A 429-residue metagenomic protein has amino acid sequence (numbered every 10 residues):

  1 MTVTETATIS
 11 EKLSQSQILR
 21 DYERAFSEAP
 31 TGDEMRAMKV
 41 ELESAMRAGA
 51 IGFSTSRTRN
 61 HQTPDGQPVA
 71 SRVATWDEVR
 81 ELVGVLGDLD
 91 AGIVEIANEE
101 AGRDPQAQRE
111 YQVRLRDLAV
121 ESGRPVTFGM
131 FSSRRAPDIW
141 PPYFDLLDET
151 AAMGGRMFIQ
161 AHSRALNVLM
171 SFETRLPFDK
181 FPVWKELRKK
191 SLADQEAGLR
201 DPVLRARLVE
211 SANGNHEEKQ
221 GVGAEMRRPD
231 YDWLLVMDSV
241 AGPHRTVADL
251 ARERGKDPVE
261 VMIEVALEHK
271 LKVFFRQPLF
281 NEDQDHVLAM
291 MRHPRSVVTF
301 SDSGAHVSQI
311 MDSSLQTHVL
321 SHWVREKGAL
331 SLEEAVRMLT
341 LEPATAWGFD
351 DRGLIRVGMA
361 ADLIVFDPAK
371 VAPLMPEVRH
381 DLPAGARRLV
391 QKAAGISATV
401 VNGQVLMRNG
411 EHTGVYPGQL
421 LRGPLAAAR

Functional and structural regions predicted by a protein language model:
M1-T4, T8-I18, A25-V69, A74 (+2 more regions): Active-site neighborhoods of metal-dependent hydrolases
G49, Q160, G255, D302 (+5 more regions): Divalent metal-coordination and catalytic microenvironments
G87, V120, A152, R252 (+9 more regions): Hydrophobic alpha-helix feature that most strongly marks membrane-spanning transmembrane helices and their immediate
V240-A241, A344, R388-Q391: Short loop/turn motifs at secondary-structure junctions and domain boundaries
V273-N281, V287, L332-V336, A344-V378: Acidic, glycine-enriched loop/beta-strand segments at the rims of small-molecule binding/catalytic pockets
A289-S296, S301, S313-L315, I364-Q419: C-terminal cap of metal-dependent C-N hydrolases
G353, A398, R429: Ligand-binding pocket scaffold of soluble enzyme catalytic domains
L420-R429: Short, solvent-exposed cationic patches
